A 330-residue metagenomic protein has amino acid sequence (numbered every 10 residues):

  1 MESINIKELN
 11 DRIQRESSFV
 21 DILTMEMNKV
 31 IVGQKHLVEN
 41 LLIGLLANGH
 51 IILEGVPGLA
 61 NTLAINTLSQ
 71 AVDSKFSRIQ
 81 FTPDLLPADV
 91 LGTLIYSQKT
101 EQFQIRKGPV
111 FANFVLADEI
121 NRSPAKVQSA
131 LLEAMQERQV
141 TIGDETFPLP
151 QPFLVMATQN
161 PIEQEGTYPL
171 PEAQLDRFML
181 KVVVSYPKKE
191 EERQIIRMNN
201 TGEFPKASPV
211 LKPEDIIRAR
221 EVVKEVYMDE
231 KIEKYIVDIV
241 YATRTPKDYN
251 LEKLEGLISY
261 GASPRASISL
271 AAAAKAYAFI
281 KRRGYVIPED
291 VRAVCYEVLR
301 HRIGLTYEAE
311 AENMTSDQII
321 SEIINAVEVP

Functional and structural regions predicted by a protein language model:
M1-E8, I13-Q14, P246-P330: C-terminal engagement/docking regions of AAA+ P-loop ATPases
R12-S17, V30, K181-K253, I280-G284 (+3 more regions): Conserved C-terminal "switch" segment of AAA+ ATPases
I13-L59: Pre-Walker A (pre-P-loop) alpha-helix and adjacent loop at the N terminus of AAA/AAA+ ATPase modules, a conserved
L45-T82: Walker A/P-loop
V56, V90, T158: P-loop (Walker A) phosphate-binding loop of NTP-binding proteins
L85-F114: Short glycine-rich substrate-engagement loop in P-loop NTPases that contacts/grips substrate
A88, P109-Q136, P150, E165-Q174 (+1 more regions): Conserved AAA+/SF3 P-loop NTPase catalytic/coupling segment centered on the Walker-B
Q104-N113, I142-Q159, L170-M179: AAA+/SF3 P-loop NTPase mechanochemical coupling elements
